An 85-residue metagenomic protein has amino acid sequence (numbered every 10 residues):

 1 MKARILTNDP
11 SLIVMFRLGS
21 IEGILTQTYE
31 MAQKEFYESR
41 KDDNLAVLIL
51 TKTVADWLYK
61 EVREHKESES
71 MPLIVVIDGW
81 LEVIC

Functional and structural regions predicted by a protein language model:
K2, L18-E22, I74: Conserved mixed alpha/beta catalytic, RNA-binding, or beta-rich assembly cores of soluble enzyme, regulatory
A3-N8, L48-L50: Short, hydrophobic beta-strand segments that form beta-sheet elements in well-ordered domains
T7-M15: Short, glycine/polar-rich helix-capping loops at beta-to-alpha or helix-loop-helix junctions that flank or form
I21-E22, R40-K41, R63-E67: Short, solvent-exposed amphipathic alpha-helical segments in soluble enzyme and RNA/protein-processing domains
G23-E30: Short acidic-hydrophobic, aromatic-tinged amphipathic segments that line or gate anion-handling sites
T28, T51-T53, D78: Short secondary-structure boundary segments
E38-K52: C-terminal long alpha-helix characteristic of the crotonase
Y59-C85: C-terminal structural segments of small proteins and small subunits
